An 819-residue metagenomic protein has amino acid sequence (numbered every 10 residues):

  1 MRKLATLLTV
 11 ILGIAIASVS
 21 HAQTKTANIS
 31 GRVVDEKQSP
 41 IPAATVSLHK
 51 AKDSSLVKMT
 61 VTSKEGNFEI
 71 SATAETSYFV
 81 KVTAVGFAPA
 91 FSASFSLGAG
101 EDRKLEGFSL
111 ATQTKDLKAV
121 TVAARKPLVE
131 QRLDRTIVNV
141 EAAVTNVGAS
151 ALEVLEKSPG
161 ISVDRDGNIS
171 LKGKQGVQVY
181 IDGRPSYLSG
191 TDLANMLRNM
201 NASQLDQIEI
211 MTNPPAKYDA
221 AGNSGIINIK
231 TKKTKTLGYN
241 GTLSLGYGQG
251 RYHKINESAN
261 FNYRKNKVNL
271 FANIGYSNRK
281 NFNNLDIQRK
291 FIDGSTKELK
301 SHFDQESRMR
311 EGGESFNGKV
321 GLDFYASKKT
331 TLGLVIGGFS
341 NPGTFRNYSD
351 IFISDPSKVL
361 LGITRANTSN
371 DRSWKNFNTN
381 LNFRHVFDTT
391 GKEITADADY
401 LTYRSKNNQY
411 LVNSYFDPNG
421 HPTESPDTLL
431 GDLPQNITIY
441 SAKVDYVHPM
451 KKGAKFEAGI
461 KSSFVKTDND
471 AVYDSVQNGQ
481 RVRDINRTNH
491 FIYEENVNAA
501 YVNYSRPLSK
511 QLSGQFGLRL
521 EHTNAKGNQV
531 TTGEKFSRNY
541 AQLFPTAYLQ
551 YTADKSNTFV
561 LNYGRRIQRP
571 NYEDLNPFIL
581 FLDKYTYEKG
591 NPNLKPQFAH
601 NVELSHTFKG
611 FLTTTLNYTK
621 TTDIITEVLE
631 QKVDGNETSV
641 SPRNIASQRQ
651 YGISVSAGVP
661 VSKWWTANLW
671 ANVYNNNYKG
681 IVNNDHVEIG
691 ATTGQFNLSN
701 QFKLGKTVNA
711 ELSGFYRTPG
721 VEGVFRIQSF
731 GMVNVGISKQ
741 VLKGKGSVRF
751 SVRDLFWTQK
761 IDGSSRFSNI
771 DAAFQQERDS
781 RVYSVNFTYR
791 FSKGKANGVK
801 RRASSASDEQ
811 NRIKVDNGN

Functional and structural regions predicted by a protein language model:
V34, T45-H49, K81-F87, G98 (+6 more regions): Short, acidic, small-residue-rich periplasmic hinge/interaction motif at the N-terminus of Gram-negative outer-membrane
A51-N67: Short, acidic Ser/Thr/Gly-rich low-complexity loop/linker segments typical of extracellular and cell-surface proteins
G107-S109, A151-V154, L193-N195, I210 (+2 more regions): N-terminal periplasmic accessory domains that precede and gate Gram-negative outer-membrane beta-barrel machines
L152-S189: Extracytoplasmic beta-strand/coil segments of soluble accessory domains associated with Gram-negative outer-membrane
R184-T212: Short acidic/polar hinge/loop motifs at secondary-structure boundaries that mediate gating or recognition
I229-L245, N284, D304, E314-G321 (+12 more regions): Surface-exposed extracellular loop regions of Gram-negative outer-membrane beta-barrel proteins
L430, I439-K443, R483-N489, E494 (+5 more regions): Outer membrane beta-barrel strand-and-loop segments of large Gram-negative receptors, especially TonB-dependent
N524, K555-N601, L616-G635, L755-S768: Surface-exposed extracellular loop regions of Gram-negative outer-membrane beta-barrel proteins, predominantly
